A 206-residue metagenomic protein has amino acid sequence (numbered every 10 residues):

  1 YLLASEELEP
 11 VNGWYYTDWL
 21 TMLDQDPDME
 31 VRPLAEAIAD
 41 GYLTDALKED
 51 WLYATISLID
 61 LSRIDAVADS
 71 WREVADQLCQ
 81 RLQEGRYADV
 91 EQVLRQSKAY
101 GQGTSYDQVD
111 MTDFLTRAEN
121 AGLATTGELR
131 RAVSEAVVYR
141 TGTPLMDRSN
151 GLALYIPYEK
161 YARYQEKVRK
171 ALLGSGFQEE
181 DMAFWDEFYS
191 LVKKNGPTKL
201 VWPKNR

Functional and structural regions predicted by a protein language model:
Y1-R206: Terminal, contiguous helix-loop blocks that mediate binding/assembly
